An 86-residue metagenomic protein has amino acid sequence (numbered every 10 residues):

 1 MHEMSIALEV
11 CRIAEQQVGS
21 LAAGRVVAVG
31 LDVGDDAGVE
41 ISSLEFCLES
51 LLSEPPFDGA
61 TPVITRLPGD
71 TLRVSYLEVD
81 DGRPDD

Functional and structural regions predicted by a protein language model:
M1-D86: Charge-rich, low-complexity N-terminal segments
